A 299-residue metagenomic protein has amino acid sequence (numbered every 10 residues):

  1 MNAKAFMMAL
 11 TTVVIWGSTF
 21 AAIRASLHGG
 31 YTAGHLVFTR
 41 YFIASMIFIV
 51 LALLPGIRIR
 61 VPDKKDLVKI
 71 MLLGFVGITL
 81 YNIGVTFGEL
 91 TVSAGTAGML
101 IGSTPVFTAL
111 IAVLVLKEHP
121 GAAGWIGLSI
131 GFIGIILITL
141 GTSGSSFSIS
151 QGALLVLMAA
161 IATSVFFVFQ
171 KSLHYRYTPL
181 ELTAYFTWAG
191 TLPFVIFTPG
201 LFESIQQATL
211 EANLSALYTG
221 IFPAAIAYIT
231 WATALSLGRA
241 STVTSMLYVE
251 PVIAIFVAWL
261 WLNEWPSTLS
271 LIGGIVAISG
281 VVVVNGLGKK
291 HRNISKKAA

Functional and structural regions predicted by a protein language model:
M1-T39, S146-S172, N293-A299: Glycine-/small-residue-enriched transmembrane alpha-helix faces in small-molecule transporters and effluxers
A9, T39, I78, N82 (+4 more regions): Helix-helix packing/entry segments at the starts of transmembrane helices
G17, F42-M46, F132, W188-L192 (+2 more regions): Small-residue-rich packing faces within the transmembrane alpha-helices of Major Facilitator Superfamily
T19-F20, I49-I101, L137, G220-G238: Specific transmembrane alpha-helical segments of multi-pass solute transporters/efflux pumps, especially DMT/EamA
S26, L36, R40, G88 (+9 more regions): Hydrophobic/aromatic residues within transmembrane alpha-helices of multi-pass small-molecule transporters
H28-L80, F107, I161-F169, T183-F202 (+2 more regions): Transmembrane alpha-helices of multi-pass small-molecule transport proteins
F48, I111, P120-T142, A160 (+4 more regions): Hydrophobic transmembrane alpha-helices of multi-pass small-molecule transport proteins
F48, T108-L110, L114, S145-F202 (+3 more regions): Transmembrane alpha-helical segments that form core, pore/gating elements of small-molecule transporters/exporters
